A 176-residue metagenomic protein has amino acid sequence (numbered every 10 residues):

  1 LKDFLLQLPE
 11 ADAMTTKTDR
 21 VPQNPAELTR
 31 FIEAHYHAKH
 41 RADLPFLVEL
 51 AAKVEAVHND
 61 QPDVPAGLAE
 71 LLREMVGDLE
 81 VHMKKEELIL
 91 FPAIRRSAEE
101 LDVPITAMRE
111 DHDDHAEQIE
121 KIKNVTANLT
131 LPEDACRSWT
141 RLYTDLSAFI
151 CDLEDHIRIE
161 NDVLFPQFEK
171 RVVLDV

Functional and structural regions predicted by a protein language model:
L1-V176: Small-residue-biased structural context
